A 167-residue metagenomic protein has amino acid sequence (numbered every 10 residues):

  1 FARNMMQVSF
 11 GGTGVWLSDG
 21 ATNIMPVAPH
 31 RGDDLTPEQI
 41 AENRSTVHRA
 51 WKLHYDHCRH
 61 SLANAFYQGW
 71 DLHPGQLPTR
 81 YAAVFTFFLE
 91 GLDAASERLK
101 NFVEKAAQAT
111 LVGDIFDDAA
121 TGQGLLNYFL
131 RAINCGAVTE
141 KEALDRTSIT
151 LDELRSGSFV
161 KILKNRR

Functional and structural regions predicted by a protein language model:
F1-R167: Expand to "…catalyze enediolate/carbanion chemistry for C-C bond making/breaking, isomerization, decarboxylation
